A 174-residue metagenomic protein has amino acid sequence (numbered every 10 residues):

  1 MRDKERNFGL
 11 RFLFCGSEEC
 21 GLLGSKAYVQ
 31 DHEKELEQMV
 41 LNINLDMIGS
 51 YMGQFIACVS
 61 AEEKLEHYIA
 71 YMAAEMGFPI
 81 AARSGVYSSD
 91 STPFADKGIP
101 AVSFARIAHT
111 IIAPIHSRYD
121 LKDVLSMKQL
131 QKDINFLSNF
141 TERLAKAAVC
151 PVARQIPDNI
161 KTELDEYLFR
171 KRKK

Functional and structural regions predicted by a protein language model:
M1-D3, F8-L10, I111-K174: His/Asp/Glu-rich mid-to-C-terminal helical/loop segments that flank catalytic regions of hydrolases
E5, C15-A108, I112-A113: Metal-dependent peptidase/peptidase-like ectodomains
